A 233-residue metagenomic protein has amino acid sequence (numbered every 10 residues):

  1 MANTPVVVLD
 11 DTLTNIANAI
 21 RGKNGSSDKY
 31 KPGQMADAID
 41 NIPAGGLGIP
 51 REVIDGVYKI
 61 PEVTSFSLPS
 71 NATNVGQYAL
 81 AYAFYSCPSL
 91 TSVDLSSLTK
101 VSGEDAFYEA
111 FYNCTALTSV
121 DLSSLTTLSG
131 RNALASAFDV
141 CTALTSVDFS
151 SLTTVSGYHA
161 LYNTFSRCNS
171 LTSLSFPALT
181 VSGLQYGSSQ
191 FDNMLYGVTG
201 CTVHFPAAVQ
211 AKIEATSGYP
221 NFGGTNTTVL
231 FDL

Functional and structural regions predicted by a protein language model:
M1-E62, S70, G76-Y78, V203: Surface-exposed receptor/substrate recognition regions of extracellular proteins
N18, N193-Y196: Surface-exposed alpha-helical segments enriched in charged/polar residues
N24-S26, L134, I213-A215: Sequence-pattern detector for short linear motifs and compositional/periodic biases rather than a specific fold
Q34-P43, P220-L233: A recurrent domain-boundary module in secreted/ectodomain proteins
G48-E52, P61-G76, P88-G103, T115-R131 (+4 more regions): Structural signature of tandem-repeat unit edges
Y78-Y85, E104-Y112, N132-D139, H159-S166 (+1 more regions): Consensus positions within tandem repeat domains that build extended binding/scaffold surfaces
Q190-M194, A211-N226: Short, aromatic/basic amphipathic alpha-helical patches
